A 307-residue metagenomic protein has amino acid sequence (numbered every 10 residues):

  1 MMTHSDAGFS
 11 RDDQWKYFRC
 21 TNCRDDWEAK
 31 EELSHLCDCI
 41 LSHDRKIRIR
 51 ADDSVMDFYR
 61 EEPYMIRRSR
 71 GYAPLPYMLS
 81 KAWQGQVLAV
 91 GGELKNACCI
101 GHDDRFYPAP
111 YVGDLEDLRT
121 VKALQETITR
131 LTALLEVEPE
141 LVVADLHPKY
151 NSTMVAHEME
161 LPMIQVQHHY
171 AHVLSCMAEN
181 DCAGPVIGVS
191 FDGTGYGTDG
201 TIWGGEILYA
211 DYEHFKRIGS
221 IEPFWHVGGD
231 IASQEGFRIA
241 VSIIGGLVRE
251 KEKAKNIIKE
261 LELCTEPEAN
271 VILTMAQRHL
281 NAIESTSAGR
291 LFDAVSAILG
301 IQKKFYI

Functional and structural regions predicted by a protein language model:
M1-I307: Short acidic/glycine-rich loops and adjacent helix/strand connectors that line catalytic pockets where negatively
